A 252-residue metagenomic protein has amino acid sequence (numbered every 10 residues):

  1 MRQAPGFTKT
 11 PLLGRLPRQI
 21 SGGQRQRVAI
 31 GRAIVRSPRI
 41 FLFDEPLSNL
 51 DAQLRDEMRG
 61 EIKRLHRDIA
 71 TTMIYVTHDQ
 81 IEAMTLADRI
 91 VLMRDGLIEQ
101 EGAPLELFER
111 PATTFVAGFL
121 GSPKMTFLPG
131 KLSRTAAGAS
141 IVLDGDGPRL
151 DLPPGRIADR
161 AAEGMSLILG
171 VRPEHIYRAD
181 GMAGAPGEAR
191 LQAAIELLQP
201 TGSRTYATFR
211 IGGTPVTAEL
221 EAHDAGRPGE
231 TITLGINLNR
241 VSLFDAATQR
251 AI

Functional and structural regions predicted by a protein language model:
M1-F115, F119: ABC ATPase nucleotide-binding domains
I81, L105, T114, T126 (+3 more regions): Glycine-centered loop/turn positions within well-structured domains that cap or flank conserved ligand/cofactor-binding
D95, P129, V241: Conserved coupling/switch loops of ABC nucleotide-binding domains, chiefly the family-specific signature
R110-L132, G170, N237: C-terminal boundary and immediately downstream tail of ABC-type ATPase nucleotide-binding domains
T126-R134, A189-E196: Structural detector for short beta-strands of small beta-barrel domains
A136-G138, L198-S203: Short, conserved beta-turn/loop elements at beta-strand boundaries and strand-helix junctions
A139-S140, D144-E196, P215, D224-I252: Glycine/charge-rich catalytic "coupling/switch" loops of P-loop NTPases
